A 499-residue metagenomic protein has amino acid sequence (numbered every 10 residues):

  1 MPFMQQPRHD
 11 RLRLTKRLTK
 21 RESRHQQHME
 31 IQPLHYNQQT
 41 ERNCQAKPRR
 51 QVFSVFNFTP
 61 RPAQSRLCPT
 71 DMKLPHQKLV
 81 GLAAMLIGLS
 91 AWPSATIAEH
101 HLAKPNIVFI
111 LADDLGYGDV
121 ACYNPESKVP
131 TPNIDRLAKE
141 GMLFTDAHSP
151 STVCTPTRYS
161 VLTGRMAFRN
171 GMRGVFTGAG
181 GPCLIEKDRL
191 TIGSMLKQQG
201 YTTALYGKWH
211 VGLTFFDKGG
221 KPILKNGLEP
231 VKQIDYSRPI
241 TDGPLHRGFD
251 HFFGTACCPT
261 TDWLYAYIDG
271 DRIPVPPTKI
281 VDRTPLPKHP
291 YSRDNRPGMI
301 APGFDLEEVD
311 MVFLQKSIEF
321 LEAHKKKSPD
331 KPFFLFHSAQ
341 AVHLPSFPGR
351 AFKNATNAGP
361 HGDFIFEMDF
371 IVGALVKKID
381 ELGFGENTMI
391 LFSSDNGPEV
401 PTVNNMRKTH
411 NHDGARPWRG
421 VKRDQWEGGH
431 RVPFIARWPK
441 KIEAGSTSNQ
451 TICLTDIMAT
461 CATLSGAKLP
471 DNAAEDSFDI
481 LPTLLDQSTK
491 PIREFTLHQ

Functional and structural regions predicted by a protein language model:
M1-P33, C44-D71: Short, strongly patterned local motifs
R8, L12, K16, P33 (+6 more regions): Generic alpha-helix initiation/capping and coil-helix boundary signal
C44, R50-F53, N57, R61 (+5 more regions): N-terminal cationic amphipathic segment used for targeting or macromolecule association
K73, V80-A91, A95-Q499: Formylglycine-dependent sulfatase
